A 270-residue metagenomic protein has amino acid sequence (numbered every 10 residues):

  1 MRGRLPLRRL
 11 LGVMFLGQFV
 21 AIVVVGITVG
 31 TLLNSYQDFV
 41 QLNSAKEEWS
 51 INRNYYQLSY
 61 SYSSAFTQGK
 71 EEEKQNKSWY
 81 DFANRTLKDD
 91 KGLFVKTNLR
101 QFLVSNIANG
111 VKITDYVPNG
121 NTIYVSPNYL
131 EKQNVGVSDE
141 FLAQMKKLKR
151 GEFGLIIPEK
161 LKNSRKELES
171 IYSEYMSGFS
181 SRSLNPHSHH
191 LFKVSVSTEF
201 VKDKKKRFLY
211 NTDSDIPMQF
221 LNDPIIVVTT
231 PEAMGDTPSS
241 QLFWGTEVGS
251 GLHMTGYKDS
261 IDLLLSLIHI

Functional and structural regions predicted by a protein language model:
M1-L16, L33: Feature of multi-pass inner-membrane transport and sensor proteins that recognizes transmembrane helices together
R8-G12, T28, S78-W79, V125-S126: Alpha-helical structural motif
M14-G30: Hydrophobic membrane-insertion alpha-helices, especially the h-region of bacterial N-terminal signal peptides
V29-F39: Juxtamembrane or sensor-core-proximal signal-transducing alpha helices that couple sensory domains to cytosolic
Q37-I268: Nucleotide-cofactor and metal-assisted catalytic machinery
